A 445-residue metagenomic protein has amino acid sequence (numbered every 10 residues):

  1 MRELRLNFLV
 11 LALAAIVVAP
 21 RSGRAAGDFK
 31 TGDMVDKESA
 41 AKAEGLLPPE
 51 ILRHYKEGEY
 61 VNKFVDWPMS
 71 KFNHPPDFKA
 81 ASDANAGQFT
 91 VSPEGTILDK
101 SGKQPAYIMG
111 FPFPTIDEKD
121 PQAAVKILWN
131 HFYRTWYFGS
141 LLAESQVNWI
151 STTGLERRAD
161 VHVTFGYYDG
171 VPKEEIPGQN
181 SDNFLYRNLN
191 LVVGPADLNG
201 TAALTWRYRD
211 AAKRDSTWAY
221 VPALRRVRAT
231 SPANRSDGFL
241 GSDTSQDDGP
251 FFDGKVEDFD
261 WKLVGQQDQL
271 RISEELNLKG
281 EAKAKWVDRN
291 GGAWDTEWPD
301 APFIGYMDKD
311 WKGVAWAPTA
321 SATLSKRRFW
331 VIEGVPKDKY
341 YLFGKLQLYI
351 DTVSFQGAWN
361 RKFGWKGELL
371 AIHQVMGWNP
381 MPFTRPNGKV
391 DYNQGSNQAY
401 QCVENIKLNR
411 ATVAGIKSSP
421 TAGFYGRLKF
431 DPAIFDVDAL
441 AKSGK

Functional and structural regions predicted by a protein language model:
M1-L9: Bacterial N-terminal signal peptides that target proteins for export
V10-V17: Bacterial N-terminal signal peptides
V18-A25: Sec/Tat signal peptide C-region and signal peptidase I cleavage site
A26-T115, L224, R235-T319, L324-R328 (+1 more regions): Non-transmembrane domains of secretory- and envelope-associated proteins
A26-V221: Solvent-exposed N-terminal domain segments of exported/luminal and surface proteins
N183-L189, D215, S325-E333, Q356-N360: Short, hydrophobic/aromatic-rich segments at coil-to-beta transitions
N199-A202, K213-R214, Y341-L346, A358 (+1 more regions): Short, surface-exposed coil-to-beta transition loops
T323-L324, R328-Y340, G344-S354, F363: Extended serine/threonine-enriched, polar tracts that run as long, contiguous segments within proteins
